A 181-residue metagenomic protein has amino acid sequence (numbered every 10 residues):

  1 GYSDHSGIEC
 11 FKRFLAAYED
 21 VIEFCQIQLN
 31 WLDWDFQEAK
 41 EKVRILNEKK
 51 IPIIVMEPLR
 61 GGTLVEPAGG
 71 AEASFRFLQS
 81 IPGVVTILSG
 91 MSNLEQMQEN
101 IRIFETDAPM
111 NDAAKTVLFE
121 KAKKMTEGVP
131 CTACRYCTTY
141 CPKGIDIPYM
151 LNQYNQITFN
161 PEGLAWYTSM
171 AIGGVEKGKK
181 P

Functional and structural regions predicted by a protein language model:
G1-T132, Y136-N152, F159-E176: Beta/alpha (TIM)-barrel catalytic core signal, keyed to glycine-rich beta->alpha loops juxtaposed to Asp/Glu that bind
